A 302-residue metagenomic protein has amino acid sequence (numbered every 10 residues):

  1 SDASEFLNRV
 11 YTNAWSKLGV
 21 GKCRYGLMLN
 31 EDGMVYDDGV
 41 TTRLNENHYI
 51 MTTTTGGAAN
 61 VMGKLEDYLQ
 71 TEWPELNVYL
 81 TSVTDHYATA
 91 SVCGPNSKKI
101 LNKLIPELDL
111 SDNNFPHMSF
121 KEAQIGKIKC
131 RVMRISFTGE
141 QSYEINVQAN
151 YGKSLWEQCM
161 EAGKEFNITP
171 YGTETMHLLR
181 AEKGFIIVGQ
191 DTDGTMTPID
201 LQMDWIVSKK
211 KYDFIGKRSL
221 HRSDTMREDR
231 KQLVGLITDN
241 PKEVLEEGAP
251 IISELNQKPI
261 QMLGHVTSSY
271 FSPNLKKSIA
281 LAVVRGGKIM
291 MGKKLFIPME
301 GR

Functional and structural regions predicted by a protein language model:
D2-V35, S97-I128: Internal amphipathic helical hairpin motif
R9, N13-Y68: Well-ordered mid-protein domain cores that form the structural environment of catalytic cofactors
L44-R302: Conserved, structured C-terminal
